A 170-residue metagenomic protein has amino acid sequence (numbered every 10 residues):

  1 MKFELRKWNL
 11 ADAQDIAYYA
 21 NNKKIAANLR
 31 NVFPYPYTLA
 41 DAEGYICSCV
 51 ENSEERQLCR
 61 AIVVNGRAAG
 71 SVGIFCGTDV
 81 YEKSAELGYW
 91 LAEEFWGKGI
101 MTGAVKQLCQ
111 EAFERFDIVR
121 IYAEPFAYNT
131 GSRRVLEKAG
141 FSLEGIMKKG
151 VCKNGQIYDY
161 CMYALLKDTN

Functional and structural regions predicted by a protein language model:
M1-Q14, N21-K24, C59-N170: Acyl-donor (CoA/ACP) binding surface of acyl/acetyltransferases
L10-N21, L39-E43, C47: An amphipathic alpha-helix signature
Y19, C49-S53, A112: Hydrophobic helix-cap positions at the C-terminus of alpha-helices in RecA-like/P-loop ATPase nucleotide-binding cores
A26-S48: Conserved GNAT-fold acetyl-CoA-binding loop/helix
C47-A61: A short helix-loop-beta-strand connector motif used in the catalytic cores of GNAT acetyltransferases and, in some
